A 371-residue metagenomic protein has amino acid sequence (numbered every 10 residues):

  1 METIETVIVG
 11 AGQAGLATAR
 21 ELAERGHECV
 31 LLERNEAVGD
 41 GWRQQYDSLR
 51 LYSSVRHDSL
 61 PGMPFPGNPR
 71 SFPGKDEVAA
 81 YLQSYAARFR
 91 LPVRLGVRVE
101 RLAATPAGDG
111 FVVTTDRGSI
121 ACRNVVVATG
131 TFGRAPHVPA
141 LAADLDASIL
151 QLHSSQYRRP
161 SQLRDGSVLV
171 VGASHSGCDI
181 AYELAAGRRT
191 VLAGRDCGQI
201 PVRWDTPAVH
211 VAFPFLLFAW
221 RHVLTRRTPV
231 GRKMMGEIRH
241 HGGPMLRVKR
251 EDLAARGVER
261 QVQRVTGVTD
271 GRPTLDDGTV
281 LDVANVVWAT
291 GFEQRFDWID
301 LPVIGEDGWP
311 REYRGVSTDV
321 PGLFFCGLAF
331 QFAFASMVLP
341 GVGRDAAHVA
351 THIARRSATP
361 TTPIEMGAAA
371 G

Functional and structural regions predicted by a protein language model:
E2-N35, G39-G41, R70-G371: Flavin (primarily FAD) cofactor-binding/catalytic cores of flavoenzymes
A37-G62: Redox-cofactor-proximal catalytic regions of oxidoreductases
L60-P64, G327-A329: A short small-residue
P64-R70: A short acidic, helix-capping loop that chelates divalent metal ions and anchors anionic groups
